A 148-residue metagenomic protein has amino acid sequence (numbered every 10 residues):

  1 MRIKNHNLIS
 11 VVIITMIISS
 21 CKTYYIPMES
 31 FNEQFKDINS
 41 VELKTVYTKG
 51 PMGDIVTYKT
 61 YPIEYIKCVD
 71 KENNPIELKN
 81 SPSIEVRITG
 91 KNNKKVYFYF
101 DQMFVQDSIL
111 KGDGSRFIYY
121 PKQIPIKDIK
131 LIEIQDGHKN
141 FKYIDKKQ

Functional and structural regions predicted by a protein language model:
M1-I9: Bacterial N-terminal signal peptides that target proteins for export
I17-S20: C-terminal motif of bacterial Sec signal peptides marking the signal peptidase cleavage site
T23-Q148: Compositionally biased alpha-helical segments
